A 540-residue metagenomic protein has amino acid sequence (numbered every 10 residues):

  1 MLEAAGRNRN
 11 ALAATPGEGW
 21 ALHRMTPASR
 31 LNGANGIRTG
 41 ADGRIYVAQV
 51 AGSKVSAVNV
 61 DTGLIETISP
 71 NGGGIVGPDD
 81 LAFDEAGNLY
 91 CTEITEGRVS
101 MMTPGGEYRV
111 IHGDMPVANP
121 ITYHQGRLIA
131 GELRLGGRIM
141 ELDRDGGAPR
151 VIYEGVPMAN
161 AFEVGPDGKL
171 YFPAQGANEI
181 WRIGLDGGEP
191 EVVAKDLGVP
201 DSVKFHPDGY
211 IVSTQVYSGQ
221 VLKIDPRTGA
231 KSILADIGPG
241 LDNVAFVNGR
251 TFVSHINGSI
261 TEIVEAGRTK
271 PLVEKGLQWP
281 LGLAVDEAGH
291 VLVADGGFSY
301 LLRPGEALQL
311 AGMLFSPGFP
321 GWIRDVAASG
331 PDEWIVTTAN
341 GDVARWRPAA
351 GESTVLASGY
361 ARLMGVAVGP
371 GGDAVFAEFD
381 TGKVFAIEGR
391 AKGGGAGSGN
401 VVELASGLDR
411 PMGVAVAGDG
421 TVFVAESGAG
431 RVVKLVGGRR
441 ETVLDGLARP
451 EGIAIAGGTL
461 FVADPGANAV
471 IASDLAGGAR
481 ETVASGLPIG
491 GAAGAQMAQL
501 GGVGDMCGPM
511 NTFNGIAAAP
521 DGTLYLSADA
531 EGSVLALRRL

Functional and structural regions predicted by a protein language model:
M1-L22, E132: Blade/loop signatures of beta-propeller domains
L22-A28, L64-N71, G106-H112, G147-Y153 (+9 more regions): A short beta-strand motif characteristic of beta-propeller blades
P27-D42, G72-L89, R98, D114-G131 (+11 more regions): Beta-rich, blade/repeat-based domains predominating in secreted/periplasmic proteins but also intracellular
Q49-D61: Beta-propeller domains
V50, I94, L133-R134, Q175 (+11 more regions): Short loop/turn segments immediately following the C-termini of beta-strands
S53-V55, G97-V99, G136-I139, N178-I180 (+8 more regions): Structural signal for beta-propeller blades
N59-G63, M102-E107, L142-G147, I183-G188 (+8 more regions): Short loop/turn segments that connect beta-strands within beta-propeller blades
P509-L540: Blade-level signature of beta-propeller repeat domains, shared across WD40, Kelch, NHL, RCC1 and BNR/Asp-box propellers
